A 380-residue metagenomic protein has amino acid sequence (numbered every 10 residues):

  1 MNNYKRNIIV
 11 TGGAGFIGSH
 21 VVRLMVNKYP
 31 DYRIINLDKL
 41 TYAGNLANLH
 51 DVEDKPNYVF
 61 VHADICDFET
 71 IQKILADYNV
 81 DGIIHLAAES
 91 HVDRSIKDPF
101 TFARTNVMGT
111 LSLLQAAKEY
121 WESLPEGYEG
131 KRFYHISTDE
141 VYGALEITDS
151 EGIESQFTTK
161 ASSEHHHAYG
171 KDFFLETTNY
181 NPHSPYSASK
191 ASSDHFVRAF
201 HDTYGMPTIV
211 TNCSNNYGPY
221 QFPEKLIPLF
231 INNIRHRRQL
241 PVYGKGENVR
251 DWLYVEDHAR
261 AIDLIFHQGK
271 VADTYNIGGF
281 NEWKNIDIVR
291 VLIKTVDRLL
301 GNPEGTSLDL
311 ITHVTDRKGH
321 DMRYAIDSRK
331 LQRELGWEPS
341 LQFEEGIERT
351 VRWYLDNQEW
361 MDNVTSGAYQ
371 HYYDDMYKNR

Functional and structural regions predicted by a protein language model:
M1-N216, E256, F266, N285 (+3 more regions): N-terminal Rossmann-like NAD(P)+-binding domain of SDR-like oxidoreductases, especially those catalyzing
N2-I8, L24, I34, A63 (+4 more regions): C-terminal substrate-binding subdomain of Rossmann-fold SDR/epimerase-dehydratase oxidoreductases
Y220: Conserved GTPase G-domain signal focused on the G5
